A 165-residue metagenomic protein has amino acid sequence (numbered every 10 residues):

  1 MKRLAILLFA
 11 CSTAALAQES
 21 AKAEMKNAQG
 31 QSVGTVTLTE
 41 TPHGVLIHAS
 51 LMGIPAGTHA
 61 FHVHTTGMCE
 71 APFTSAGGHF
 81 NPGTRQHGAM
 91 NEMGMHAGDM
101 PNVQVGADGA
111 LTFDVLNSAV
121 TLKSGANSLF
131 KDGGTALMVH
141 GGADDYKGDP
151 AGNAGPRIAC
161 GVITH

Functional and structural regions predicted by a protein language model:
M1-L4: Positively charged n-region of N-terminal signal peptides that target proteins for export
I6-A10, H48: Generic detector of low-complexity/intrinsically disordered segments and short hydrophobic N-terminal stretches
F9-A17: Hydrophobic h-region of N-terminal signal peptides that target proteins for export in Gram-negative bacteria
L16-H165: N-terminal leader/targeting pre-sequences
